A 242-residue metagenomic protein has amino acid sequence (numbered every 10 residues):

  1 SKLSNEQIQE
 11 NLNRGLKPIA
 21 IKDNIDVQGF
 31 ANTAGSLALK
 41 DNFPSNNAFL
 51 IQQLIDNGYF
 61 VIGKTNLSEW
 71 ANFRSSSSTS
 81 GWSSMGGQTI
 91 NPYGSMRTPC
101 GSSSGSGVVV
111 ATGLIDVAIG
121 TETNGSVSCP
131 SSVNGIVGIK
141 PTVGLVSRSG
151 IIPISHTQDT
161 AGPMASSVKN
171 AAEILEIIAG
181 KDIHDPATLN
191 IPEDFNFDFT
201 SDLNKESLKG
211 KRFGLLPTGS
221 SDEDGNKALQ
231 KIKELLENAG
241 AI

Functional and structural regions predicted by a protein language model:
S1-N124, E234, A239: Gly/Ser-rich catalytic/binding loops embedded in alpha/beta enzyme cores
N32, N72-S77, S128-V133, G150-I151 (+1 more regions): Short acidic, glycine/serine/threonine-rich loops at helix termini
S45, F49, S104, T121 (+5 more regions): Conserved active-site and cofactor/substrate-binding residues in soluble primary-metabolism enzymes
E69-W70, G125-S128, T160, S221-D224: Flexible loop/turn segments at secondary-structure boundaries
G81, M85, S103-S104, S131-N134 (+3 more regions): Short, solvent-exposed loop/turn segments at the edges of secondary structure
V110, V133-I136, I178: Mature extracellular/periplasmic domains of secretome proteins
T123-S149: Glycine/threonine-rich beta-strand-loop-alpha-helix active-site module that forms ligand/phosphate-binding
K140-I232: A short helix-breaking turn/cap at a secondary-structure junction
